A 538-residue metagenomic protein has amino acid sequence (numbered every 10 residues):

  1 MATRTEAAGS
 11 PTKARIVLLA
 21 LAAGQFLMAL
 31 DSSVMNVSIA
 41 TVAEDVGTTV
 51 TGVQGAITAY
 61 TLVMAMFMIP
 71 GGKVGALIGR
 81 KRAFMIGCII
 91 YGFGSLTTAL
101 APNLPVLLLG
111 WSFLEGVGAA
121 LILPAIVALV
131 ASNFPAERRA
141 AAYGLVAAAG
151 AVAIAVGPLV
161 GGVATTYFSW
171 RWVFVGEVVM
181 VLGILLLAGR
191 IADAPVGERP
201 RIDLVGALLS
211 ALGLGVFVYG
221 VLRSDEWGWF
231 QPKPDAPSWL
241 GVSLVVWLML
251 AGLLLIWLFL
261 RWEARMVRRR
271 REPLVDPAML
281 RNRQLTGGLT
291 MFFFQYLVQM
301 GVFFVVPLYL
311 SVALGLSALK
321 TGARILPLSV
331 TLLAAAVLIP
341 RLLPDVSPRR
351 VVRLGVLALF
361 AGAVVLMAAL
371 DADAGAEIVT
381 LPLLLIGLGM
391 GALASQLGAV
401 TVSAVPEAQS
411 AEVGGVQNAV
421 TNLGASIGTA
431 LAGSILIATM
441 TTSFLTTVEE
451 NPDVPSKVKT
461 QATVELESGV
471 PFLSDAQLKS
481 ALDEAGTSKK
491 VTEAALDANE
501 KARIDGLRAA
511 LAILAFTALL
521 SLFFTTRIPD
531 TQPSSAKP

Functional and structural regions predicted by a protein language model:
M1-L21, Q25, A264-R265, R271 (+4 more regions): Transmembrane-helix exit segments and adjacent C-terminal regions of multi-pass membrane proteins
A8, L185-L214, W227-L240, R265-R283 (+3 more regions): Flexible interhelical linker loops that connect adjacent transmembrane helices in multi-pass membrane transporters
A14-M64, M68, S169, W239-L248 (+3 more regions): Transmembrane core module of solute transporters
L21, M28, I57-Y60, M64 (+14 more regions): Structural signature of transmembrane alpha-helices in multi-pass secondary transporters
I39, A153-T165, P307, I339 (+2 more regions): Small-residue (Gly/Pro/Ala) motifs that create kinks and tight helix-helix packing interfaces
V74, I78-F93, T97, A101-L109 (+8 more regions): C-terminal module of multi-pass small-molecule transporters
A76-L214, R223, P232, L240 (+1 more regions): Helix-loop-helix hairpins in multi-pass membrane proteins, especially solute transporters
V178-V196, G213-E226, A251-V267, S521-P529: C-terminal membrane-cytosol helix-exit motif in multi-pass small-molecule transporters
